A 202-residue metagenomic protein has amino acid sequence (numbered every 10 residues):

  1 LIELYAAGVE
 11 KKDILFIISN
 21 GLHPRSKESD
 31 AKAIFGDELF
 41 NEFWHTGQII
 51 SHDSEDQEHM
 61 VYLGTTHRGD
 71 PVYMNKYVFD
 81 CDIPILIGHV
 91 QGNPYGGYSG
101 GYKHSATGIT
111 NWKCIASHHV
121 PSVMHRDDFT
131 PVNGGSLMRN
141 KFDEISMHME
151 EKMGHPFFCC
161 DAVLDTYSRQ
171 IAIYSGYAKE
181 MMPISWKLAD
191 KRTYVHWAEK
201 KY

Functional and structural regions predicted by a protein language model:
L1-V9: Histidine-anchored nucleotide/phosphate-binding helix
I2-E3, G100-H104, S175-A178: Short, solvent-exposed amphipathic alpha-helical segments in soluble enzyme and RNA/protein-processing domains
E10-I14, W44-T46, F79-I83, G100 (+3 more regions): Short coil/turn connectors at secondary-structure junctions
K12-G21, C160-D161: Short internal beta-strands
S26-G97: An acidic, phosphate/nucleotide-engaging active-site surface
V72-C81, N93-P94, A106, E144-E150 (+1 more regions): A generic local secondary-structure boundary/capping motif
H89-G92, S99-F158: Mobile "lid/hinge" segments at catalytic clefts and subdomain interfaces of large enzymes
T130-Y202: Membrane-embedded hairpin module used as a gating/binding unit in multi-pass transport and secretion proteins
